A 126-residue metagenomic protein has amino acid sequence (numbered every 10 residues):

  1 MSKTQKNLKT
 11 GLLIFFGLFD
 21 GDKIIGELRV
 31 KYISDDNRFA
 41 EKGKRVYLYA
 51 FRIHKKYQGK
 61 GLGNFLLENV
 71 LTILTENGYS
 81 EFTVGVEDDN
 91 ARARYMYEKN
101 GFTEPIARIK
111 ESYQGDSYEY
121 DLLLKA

Functional and structural regions predicted by a protein language model:
M1-K56, L67-N69, I73: Acetyl-CoA-dependent GNAT
I24, E104-P105: Residue-level detector of beta-propeller blades
H54-E68, D88-Y95, K99-N100: Conserved glycine-rich acetyl-CoA-binding loop
K60, N77-S80: Short coil/turn segments at alpha/beta junctions that flank glycine-rich nucleotide-binding fingerprints
S80-T83, E87-A91, E98-N100, I106-A126: C-terminal "cap" of GNAT-fold acetyltransferases
